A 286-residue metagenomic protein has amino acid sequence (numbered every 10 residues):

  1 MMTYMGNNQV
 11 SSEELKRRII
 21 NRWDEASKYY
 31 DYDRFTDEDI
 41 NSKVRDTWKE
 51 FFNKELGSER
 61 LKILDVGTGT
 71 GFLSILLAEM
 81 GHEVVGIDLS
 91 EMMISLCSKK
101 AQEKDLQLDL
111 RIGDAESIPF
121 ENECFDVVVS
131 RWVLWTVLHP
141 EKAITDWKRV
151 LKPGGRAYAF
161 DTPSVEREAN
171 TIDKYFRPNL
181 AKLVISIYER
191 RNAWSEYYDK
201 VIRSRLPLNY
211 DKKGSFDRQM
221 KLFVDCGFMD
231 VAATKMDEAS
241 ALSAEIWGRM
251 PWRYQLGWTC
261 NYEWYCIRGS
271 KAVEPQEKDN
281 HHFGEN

Functional and structural regions predicted by a protein language model:
M2-S58, F72-L76, L96, T234-D237 (+1 more regions): Conserved class I S-adenosyl-L-methionine
L64-V66, T70-S117: Class I SAM-dependent methyltransferase SAM/SAH-binding core
E116-V127: A short acidic, Gly/Pro-enriched loop at the edge of an enzyme's catalytic core that lines a small-molecule cofactor
V127-P140: A short SAM/SAH-binding and catalytic strip from SAM-dependent methyltransferases
E141-P153: A short glycine-rich, Lys/Arg-flanked "PGG" loop and its adjoining helix->strand segment in the class I
R156-R190: Conserved class I S-adenosyl-L-methionine
N209-G227: Short alpha-helix
C226, G248-N286: Core SAM-dependent methyltransferase catalytic element
